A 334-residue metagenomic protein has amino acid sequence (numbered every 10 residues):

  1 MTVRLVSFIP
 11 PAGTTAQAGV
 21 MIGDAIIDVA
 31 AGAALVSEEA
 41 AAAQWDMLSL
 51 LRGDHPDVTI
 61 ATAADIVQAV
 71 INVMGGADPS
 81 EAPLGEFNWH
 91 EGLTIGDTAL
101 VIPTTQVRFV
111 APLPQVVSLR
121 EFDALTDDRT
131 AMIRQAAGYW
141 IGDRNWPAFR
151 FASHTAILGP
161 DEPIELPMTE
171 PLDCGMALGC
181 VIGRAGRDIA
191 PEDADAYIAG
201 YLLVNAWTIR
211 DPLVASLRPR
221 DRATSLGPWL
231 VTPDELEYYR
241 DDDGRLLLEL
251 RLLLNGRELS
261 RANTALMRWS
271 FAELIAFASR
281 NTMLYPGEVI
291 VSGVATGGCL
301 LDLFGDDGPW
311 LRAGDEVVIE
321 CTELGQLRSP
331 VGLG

Functional and structural regions predicted by a protein language model:
M1-D143, P147: N-terminal non-catalytic cap/leader segment that marks the start of a structured domain
T2, Q106, A177-G179, A223 (+1 more regions): Conserved beta-strand residues within beta-sheet cores
L5, F122, C180, G287 (+1 more regions): Conserved S/T- and glycine-rich ATP-binding loop of Class I adenylate-forming
S7, L202-V204, P330-G332: Beta-strand->loop->alpha-helix junctions that form or flank phosphate-binding loops in nucleotide-handling enzymes
P11, T15-A16, I71, E86-G92 (+2 more regions): Catalytic-pocket segment enriched in acidic/His residues
V110-A272, N281: Glycine-enriched loop-and-adjacent helix/strand subsegments that border the catalytic/binding cleft of enzyme cores
